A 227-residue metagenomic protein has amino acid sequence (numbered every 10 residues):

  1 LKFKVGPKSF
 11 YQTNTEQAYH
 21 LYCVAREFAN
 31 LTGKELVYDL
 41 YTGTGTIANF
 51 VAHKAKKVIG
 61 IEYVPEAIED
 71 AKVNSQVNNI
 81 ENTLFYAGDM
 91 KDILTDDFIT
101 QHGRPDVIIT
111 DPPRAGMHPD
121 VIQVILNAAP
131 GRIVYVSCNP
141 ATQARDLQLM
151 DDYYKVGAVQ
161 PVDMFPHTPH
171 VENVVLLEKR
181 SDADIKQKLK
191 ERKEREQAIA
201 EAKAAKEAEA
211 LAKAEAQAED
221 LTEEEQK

Functional and structural regions predicted by a protein language model:
L1-Q226: Rossmann-like S-adenosyl-L-methionine
